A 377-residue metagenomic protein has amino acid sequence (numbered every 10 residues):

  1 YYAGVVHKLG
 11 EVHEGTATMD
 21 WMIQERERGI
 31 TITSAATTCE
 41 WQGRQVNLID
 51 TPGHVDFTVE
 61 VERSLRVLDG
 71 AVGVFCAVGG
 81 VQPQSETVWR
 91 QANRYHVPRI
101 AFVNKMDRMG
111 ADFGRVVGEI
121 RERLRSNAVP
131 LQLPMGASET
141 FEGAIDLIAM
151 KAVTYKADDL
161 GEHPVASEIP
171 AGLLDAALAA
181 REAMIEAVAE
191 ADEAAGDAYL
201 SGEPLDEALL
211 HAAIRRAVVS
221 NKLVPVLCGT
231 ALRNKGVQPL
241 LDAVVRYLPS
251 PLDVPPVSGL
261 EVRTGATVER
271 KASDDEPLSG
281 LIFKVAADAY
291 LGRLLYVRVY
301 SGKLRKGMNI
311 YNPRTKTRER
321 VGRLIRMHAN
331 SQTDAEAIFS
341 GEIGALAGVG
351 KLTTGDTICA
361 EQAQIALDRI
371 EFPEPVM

Functional and structural regions predicted by a protein language model:
Y1-M377: Structural and coupling elements of P-loop NTPases
